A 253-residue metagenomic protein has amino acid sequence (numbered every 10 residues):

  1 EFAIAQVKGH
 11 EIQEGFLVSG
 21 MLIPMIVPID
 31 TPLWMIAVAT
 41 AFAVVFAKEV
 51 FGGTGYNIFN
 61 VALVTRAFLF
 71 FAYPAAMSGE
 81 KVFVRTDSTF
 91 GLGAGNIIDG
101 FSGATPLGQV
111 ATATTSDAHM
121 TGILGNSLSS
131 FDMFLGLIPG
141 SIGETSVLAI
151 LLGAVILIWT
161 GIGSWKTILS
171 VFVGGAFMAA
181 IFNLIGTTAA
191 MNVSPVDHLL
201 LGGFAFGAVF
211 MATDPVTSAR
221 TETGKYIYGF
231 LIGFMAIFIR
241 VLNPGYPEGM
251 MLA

Functional and structural regions predicted by a protein language model:
E1, G15-G20, P24, M35-A39 (+11 more regions): Alpha-helical transmembrane segments in multi-pass membrane proteins
E1-K8, V44-G55, L152-T160, V209-S218: C-terminal ends of transmembrane helices
E11, G15-F16, M21-A94: Membrane-interface helix-loop-helix junctions at boundaries between adjacent transmembrane segments
L17-I29, L63-A76, G174-N183, G203-F210 (+1 more regions): Small-residue-rich segments of transmembrane alpha-helices in multi-pass membrane proteins, especially helix faces
D30-A39, M133, L137-V147, M191-F204: Structural signature of hydrophobic alpha-helical transmembrane segments
G55, V61-I150: Long hydrophobic alpha-helical segments that form multi-pass transmembrane helix bundles in integral membrane proteins
I58-A62, V196-G203, K225, G245-A253: Loop-to-transmembrane alpha-helix initiation sites
I168-V173, F177-E222: A beta-strand-loop signature enriched in Asp, Gly, Thr, and Trp that corresponds to the sialidase/neuraminidase Asp-box
